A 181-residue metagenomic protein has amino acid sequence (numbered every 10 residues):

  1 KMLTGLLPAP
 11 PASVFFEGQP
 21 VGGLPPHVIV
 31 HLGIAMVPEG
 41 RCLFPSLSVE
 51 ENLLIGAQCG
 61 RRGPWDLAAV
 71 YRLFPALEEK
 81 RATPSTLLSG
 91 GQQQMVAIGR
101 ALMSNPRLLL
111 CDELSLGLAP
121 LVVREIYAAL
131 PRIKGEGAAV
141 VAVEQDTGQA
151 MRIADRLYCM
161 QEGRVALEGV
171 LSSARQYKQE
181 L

Functional and structural regions predicted by a protein language model:
K1-L181: Glycine-rich phosphate-binding loops of nucleotide-dependent enzymes
